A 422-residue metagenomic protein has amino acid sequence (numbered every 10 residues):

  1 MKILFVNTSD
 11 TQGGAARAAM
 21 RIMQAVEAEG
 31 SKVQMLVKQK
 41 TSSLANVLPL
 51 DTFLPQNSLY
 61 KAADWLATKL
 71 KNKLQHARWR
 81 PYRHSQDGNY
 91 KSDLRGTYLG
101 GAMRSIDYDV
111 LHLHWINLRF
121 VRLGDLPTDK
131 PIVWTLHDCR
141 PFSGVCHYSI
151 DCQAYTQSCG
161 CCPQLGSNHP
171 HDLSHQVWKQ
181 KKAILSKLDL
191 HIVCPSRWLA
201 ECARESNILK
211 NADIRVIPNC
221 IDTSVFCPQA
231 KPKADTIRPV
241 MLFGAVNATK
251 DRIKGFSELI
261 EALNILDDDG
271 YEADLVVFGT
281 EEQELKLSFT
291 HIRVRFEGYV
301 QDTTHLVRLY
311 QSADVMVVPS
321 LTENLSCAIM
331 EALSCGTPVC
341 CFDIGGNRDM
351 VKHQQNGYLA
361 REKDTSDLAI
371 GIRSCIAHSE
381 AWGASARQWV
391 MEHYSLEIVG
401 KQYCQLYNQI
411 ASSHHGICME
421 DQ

Functional and structural regions predicted by a protein language model:
W198, C220: Carbohydrate-associated surface elements
K233-K254, I260-L263: Conserved donor-binding/catalytic core segment of Leloir-type glycosyltransferases
E284-T304: Nucleotide-activated donor-binding/catalytic signature segment of Leloir-type glycosyltransferases, i.e., the conserved
R308-A313: Short alpha-helical donor nucleotide-sugar binding micro-motif in glycosyltransferases
V318, P338-C341: Short hydrophobic beta-strand element within catalytic cores of glycosyltransferases and related nucleotide-activated
L321: Aromatic "clamp/platform" in nucleotide-sugar-dependent glycosyltransferases that forms part of the donor/acceptor
H353-Q354, Y358-T365, S374-H378: Conserved acidic donor-binding segment of nucleotide-sugar-dependent glycosyltransferases
E380-H393, V399-Q405: A short, well-ordered alpha-helix in the C-terminal region of glycosyltransferases
